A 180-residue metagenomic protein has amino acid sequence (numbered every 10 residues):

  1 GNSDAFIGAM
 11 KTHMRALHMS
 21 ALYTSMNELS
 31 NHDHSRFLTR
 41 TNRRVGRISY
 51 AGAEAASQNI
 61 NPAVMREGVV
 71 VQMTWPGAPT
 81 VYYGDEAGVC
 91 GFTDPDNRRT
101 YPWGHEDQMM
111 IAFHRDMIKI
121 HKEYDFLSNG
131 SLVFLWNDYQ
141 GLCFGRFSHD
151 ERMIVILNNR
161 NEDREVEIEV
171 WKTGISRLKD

Functional and structural regions predicted by a protein language model:
G1, L38, V89-P95: Substrate-binding cleft/loops of secretory-pathway carbohydrate-active enzymes
G1-P76, W136-Q140: Alpha-amylase-like alpha-glycosidases and glucanotransferases acting on alpha-linked glucans and related
T12-A16, V70, Y101-N137: Aromatic- and carboxylate-lined catalytic core of secreted/periplasmic carbohydrate-active enzymes
L29-N31, Y83-G91, M117, V133-W136: Short, solvent-exposed turn/loop segments enriched in Gly/Ser/Thr/Pro and often Arg
H32, Q72, G84-E86, M117 (+3 more regions): Conserved, mostly hydrophobic/aromatic
V69-C90, H121: Substrate-binding cleft of secreted/luminal carbohydrate-active enzymes
L135-W171: Carbohydrate-binding surface patches
V170-D180: Solvent-exposed beta-hairpin/edge-strand motifs
